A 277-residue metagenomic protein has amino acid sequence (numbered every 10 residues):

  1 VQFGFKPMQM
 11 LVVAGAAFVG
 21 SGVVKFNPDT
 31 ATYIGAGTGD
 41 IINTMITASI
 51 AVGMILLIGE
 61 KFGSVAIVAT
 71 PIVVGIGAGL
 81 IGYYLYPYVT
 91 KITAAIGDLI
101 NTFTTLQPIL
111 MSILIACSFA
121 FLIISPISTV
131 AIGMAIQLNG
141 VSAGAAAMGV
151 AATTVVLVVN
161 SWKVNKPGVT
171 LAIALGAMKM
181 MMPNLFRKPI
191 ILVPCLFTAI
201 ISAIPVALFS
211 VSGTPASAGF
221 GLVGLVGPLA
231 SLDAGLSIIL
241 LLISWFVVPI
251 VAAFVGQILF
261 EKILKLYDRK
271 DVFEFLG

Functional and structural regions predicted by a protein language model:
V1-G277: Pore-lining transmembrane helices
